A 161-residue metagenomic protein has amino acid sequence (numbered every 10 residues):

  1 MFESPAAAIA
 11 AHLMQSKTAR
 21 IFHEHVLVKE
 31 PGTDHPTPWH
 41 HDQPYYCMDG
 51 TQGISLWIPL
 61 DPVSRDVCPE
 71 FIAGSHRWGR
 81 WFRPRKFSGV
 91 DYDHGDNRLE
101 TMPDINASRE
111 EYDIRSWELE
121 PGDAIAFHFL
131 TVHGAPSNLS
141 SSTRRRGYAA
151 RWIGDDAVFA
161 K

Functional and structural regions predicted by a protein language model:
M1-E24, C47-M48: Signature of the catalytic double-stranded beta-helix
E3-A7, G32-P44: Short acidic (Asp/Glu) patches
A6, P31-D34, P62-R65, R77 (+2 more regions): Short, charged/polar surface micro-motifs in flexible loops or helix N-caps
H23-P31: Short, glycine/charge-rich beta-strand/loop segments that flank catalytic centers and engage negatively charged groups
H40, C47-S64, E118-P121, A126 (+1 more regions): Short, conserved beta-strand element in jelly-roll/cupin
D42-P44, G53, G134-L139: Glycine-rich phosphate/pyrophosphate-binding beta-alpha loops
S64-V132: Double-stranded beta-helix
F82-F87, P121-A126, L130-K161: Non-heme Fe(II)/2-oxoglutarate
